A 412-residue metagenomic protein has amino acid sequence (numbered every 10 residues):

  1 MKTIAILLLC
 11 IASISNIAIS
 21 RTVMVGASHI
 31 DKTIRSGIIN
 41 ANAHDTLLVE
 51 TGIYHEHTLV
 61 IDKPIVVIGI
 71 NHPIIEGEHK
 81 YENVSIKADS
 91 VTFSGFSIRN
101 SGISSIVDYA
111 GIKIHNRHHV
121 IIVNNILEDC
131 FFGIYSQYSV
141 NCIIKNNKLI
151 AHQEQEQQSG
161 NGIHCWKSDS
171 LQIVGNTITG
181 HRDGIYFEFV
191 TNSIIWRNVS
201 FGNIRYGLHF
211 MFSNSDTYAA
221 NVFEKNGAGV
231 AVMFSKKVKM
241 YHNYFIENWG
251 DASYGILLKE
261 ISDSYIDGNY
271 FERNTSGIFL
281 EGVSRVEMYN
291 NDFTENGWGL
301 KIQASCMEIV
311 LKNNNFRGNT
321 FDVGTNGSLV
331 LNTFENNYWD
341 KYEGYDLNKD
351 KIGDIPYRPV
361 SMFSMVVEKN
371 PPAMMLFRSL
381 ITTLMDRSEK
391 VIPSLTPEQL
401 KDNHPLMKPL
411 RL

Functional and structural regions predicted by a protein language model:
I4-S13: Sec-dependent N-terminal signal peptides
T22-E56: Acidic Gly/Asp/Thr-rich repetitive segments characteristic of extracellular carbohydrate-active and adhesion proteins
H44-T46, T51, T58, P64 (+20 more regions): Detector for repetitive beta-architecture
L48, V60, I68, E76 (+25 more regions): Extracellular beta-strand solenoid repeats
Y54-V66, I75-H119, F132-S139, C165: Extracellular beta-strand-rich solenoid/capping regions of secreted or surface-exposed proteins that bind or remodel
G77-S85, S105-I114, D129-F132, S136 (+8 more regions): Extracellular beta-strand/beta-solenoid scaffold signature
W249-G255, V286-N290, T294-Q303, E308-L412: Functionally critical loop-and-helix segments that line ligand-binding/catalytic clefts of soluble enzyme domains
